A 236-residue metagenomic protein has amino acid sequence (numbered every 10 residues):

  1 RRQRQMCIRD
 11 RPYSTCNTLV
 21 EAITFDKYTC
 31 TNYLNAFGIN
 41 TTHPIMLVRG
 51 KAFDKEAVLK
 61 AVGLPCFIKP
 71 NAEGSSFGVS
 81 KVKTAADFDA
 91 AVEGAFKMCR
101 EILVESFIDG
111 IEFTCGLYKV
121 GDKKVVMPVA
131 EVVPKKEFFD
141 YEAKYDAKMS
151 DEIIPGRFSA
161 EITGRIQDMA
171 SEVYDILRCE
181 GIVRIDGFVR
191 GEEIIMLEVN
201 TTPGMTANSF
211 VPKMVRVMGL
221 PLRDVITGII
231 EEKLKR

Functional and structural regions predicted by a protein language model:
R2-I8: Short, small-residue-biased leader/transition segments that mark boundaries at the very start of proteins
R9-A22: Short, acidic/small-residue loops that bind anionic groups at enzyme active sites
P12-Y13, T41, C66, L222: Hydrophobic beta-strand scaffold residues
E21-G110: Active-site nucleotide/adenylate-binding loops and adjacent lid/helix of ATP-dependent enzymes
K83-D168, V189, I194-I195: Phosphate-binding site of ATP-dependent enzymes
S106, G116, Y174-M205, V215: Conserved metal-phosphate-binding beta-hairpin within the catalytic cores of diverse ATP-dependent phosphoryl-transfer
E131-V183, F210-R236: Active-site "cap" helix and flanking loop/linker of ATP-utilizing ligase/carboxylase catalytic domains
